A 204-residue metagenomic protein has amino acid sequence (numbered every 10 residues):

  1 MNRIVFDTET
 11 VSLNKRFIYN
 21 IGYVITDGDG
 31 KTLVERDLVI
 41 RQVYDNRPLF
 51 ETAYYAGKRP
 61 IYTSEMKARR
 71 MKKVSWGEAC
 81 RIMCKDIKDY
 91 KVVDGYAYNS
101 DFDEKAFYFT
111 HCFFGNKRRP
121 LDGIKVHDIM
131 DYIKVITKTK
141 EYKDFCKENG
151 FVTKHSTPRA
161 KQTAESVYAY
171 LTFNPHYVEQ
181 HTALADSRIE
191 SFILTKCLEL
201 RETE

Functional and structural regions predicted by a protein language model:
N2-T110: Conserved non-catalytic scaffold segment of RNase H-like nuclease domains
L13-K15, K134, F192: Conserved protein kinase catalytic core
L38-Q42, P120-T137: A short, structured active-site edge motif that brings together acidic residues
E65-R70, F114-L121, N174-V178: Short, polar/flexible loop-turn hinges at active-site or ligand-entry regions and domain interfaces
D94-S100, A106, G150-E204: Acidic, Mg2+-coordinating catalytic module of metal-dependent nucleases/exonucleases that use a two-metal-ion mechanism
D101-H127: Substrate-recognition/cap helix-loop segment adjacent to the acidic, metal-dependent catalytic center of Asp-based
H127-H155: Short alpha-helix plus adjacent loop in nuclease-associated cores
